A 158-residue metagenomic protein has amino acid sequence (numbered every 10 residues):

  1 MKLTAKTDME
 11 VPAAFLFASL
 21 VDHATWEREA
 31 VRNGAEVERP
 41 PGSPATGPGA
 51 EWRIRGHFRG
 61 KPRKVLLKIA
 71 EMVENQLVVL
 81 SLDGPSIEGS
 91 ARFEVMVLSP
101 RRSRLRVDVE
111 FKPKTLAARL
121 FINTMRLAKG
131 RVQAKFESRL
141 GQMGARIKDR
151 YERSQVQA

Functional and structural regions predicted by a protein language model:
M1-G47, A158: Hydrophobic ligand-binding cavity/cleft-lining segments
K2-T4, P62-L66, I87-R92: Short, surface-exposed coil-to-beta transition loops
K6-E10, K68, S81, E94: Generic structural detector for well-ordered beta-strands
M9-V11, F58-G60, E71, S86 (+1 more regions): Beta-strand elements of well-folded, non-transmembrane domains
E10-F15, G130, A134, S138: A generic structural signal for alpha-helix starts
A13, A45, A70-N75, E94-R104: A short, structured loop/turn motif at beta-sheet edges
E38-P85, S138-A158: Glycine-rich portal/gate segments that line the openings of hydrophobic small-molecule binding cavities
S81-A134: Beta-strand/loop substructures that line and gate deep hydrophobic ligand-binding cavities in soluble
